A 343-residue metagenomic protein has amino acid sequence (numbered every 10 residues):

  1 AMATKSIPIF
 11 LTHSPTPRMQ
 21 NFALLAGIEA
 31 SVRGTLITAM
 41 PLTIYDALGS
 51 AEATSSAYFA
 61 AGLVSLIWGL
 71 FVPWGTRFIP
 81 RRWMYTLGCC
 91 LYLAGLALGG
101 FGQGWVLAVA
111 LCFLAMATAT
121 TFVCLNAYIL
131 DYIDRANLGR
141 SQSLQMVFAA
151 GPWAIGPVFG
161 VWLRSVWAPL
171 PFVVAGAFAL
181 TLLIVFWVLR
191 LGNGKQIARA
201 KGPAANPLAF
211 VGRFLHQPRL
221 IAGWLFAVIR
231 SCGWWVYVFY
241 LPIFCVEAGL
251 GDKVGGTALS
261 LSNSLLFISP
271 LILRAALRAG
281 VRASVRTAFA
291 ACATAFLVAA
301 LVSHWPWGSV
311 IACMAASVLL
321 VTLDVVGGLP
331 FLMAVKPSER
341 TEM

Functional and structural regions predicted by a protein language model:
M2-M19, N193-L225: Juxtamembrane intracellular "pre-TM" segments in multi-pass secondary transporters
I7-G62, R219-A258: Helix-loop boundary and gating motifs at the non-cytosolic
M40, T120-I133, T322-V335: Intracellular juxtamembrane helix-capping segments at the cytosolic ends of symmetry-related transmembrane helices
A51-E52, R135-Q145, D252, P337-M343: Loop-to-transmembrane helix entry/capping segments in MFS-fold secondary transporters and related SLC/MFSD carriers
W68-P80, S269-V281: Helix-to-loop junctions at the C-terminal end of transmembrane segments in multipass secondary transporters
W83-A97, A283-V298: Structural signature of the two symmetry-related core transmembrane helices
L114-A149: Cytoplasmic helix-loop-helix junction between adjacent transmembrane helices in 12-TM secondary transporters
P171-W187: Symmetry-related core transmembrane helices of the 12-TM Major Facilitator Superfamily/SLC fold
